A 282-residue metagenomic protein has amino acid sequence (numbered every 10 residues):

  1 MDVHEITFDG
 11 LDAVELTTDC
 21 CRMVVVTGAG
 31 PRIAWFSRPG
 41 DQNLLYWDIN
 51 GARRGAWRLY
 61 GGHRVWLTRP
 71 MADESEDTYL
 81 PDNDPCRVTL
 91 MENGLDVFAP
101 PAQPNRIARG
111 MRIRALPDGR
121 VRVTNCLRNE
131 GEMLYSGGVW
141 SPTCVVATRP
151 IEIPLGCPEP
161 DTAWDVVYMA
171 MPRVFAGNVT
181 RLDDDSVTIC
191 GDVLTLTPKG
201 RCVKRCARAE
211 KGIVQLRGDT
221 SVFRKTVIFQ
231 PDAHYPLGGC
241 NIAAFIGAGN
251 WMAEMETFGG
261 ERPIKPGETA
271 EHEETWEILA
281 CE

Functional and structural regions predicted by a protein language model:
M1-R122, C126-E282: Surface-exposed acidic/polar loop and edge beta-strand patches at domain peripheries
